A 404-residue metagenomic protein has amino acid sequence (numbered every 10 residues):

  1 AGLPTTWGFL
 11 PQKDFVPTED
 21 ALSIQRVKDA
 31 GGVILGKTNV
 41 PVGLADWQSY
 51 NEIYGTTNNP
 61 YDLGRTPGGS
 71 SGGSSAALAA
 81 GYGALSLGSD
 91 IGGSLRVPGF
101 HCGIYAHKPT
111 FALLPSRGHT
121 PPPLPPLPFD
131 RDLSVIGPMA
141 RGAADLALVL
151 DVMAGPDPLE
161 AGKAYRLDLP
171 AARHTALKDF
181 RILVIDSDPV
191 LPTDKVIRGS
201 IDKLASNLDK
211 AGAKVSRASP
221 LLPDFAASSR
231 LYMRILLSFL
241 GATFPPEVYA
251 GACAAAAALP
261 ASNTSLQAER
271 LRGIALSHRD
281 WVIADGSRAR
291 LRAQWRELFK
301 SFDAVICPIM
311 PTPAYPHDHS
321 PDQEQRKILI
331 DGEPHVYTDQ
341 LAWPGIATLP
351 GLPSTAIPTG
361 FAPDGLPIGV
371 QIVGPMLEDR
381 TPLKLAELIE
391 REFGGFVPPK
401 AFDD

Functional and structural regions predicted by a protein language model:
A1-G92, S206, A211, A293 (+1 more regions): Gly/Ser-rich catalytic/binding loops embedded in alpha/beta enzyme cores
A1-K13, A45-D46, I201, A226 (+3 more regions): Short, well-ordered alpha-helical
A1-L10, H174-I185, R234-R296, I309-P321 (+1 more regions): Short helix-loop capping/hinge segments that flank enzyme active sites or metal/cofactor-binding pockets
P11-F15, S134-R141, L271-L276, I372-V373: Short, well-ordered beta-strand elements within core beta-sheets of diverse protein domains
A21, T193-L221, F244-A256, W281-F302: Acyltransferase
D29, V33-G36, G83, P246 (+1 more regions): Glycine-rich, small-residue loops and helix-cap segments that act as flexible hinges at active-site edges
K108-A205, A250, E392-D404: A short helix-breaking turn/cap at a secondary-structure junction
L146, I182, L208, A284 (+1 more regions): Residue-level signal for inorganic ion chemistry
